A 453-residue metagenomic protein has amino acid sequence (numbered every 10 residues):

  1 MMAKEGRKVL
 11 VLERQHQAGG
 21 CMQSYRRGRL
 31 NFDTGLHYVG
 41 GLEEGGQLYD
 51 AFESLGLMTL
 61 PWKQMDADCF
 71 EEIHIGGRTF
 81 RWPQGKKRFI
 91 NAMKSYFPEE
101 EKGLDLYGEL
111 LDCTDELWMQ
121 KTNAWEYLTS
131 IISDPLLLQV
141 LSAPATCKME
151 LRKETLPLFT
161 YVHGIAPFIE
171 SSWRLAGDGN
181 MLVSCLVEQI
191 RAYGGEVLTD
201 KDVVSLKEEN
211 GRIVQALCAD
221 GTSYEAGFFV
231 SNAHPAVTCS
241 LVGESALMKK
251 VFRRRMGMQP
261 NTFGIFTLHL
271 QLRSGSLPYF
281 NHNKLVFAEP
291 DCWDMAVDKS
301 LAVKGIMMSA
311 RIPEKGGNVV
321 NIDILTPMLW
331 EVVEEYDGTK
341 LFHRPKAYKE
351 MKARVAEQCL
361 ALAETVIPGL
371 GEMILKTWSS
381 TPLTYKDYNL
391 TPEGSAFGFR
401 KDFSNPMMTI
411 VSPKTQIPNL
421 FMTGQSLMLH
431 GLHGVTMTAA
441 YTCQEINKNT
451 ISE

Functional and structural regions predicted by a protein language model:
M1-K102: N-terminal glycine-rich phosphate/pyrophosphate-binding loop and immediately adjacent elements
L36, Q425-N447: A conserved FAD-binding loop/helix module that cradles the flavin
I75-L156: Rossmann-like flavin
L138-K148, T365-L429: A glycine-rich dinucleotide-binding beta-alpha-beta segment and adjacent secondary-structure elements that constitute
H163-C218: Helical element adjacent to the flavin cofactor pocket in flavoenzyme catalytic cores
R174, V204-G317: Mid-domain catalytic core of redox enzymes that form a hydrophobic substrate pocket/lid adjacent to a catalytic redox
E208, K448-E453: Active-site-proximal substrate-binding core of FAD-dependent oxidoreductases
S274-S380: C-terminal segments that line or cap access tunnels to active or ligand-binding sites in enzymes and enzyme-associated
